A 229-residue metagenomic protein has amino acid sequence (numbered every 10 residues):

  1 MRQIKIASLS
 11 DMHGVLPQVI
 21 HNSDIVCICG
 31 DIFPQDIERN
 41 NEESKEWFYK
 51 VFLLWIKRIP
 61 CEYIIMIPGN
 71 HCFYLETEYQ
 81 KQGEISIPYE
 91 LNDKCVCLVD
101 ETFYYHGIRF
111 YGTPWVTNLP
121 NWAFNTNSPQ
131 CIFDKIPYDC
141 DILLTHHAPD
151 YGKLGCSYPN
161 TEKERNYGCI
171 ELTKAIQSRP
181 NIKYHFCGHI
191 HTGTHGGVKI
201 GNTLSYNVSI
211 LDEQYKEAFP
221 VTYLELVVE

Functional and structural regions predicted by a protein language model:
Q3-H13, C27-C29, G107-V116, D141-H146 (+1 more regions): Active-site-proximal beta-strand elements of phosphoester/diester hydrolases
L9-Y105, S178: Core catalytic region of metal-dependent phosphoesterases/phosphodiesterases, especially metallo-beta-lactamase-like
H13, I32-F33, N70-F73, P114-V116 (+3 more regions): Catalytic metal-binding/acid-base residues of hydrolase active sites
L16-N22, P88-L91, Y104-G107, F133-P137 (+2 more regions): Short loop/helix-cap segments at secondary-structure boundaries that form the rim of catalytic
F33, I37-F48, Y138-N181: Active-site-proximal segments of metal-dependent phosphoesterases and phosphodiesterases across multiple
Y104-H106, K174-R179, Y184, H191-E229: Binuclear metal-dependent phosphoesterase catalytic core
H106-I142, T161-E171: Binuclear metal-dependent hydrolase catalytic cores centered on His/Asp/Glu-rich metal-binding motifs
P120-N125, H147, G152-P159, G197 (+1 more regions): A short secondary-structure junction signal
